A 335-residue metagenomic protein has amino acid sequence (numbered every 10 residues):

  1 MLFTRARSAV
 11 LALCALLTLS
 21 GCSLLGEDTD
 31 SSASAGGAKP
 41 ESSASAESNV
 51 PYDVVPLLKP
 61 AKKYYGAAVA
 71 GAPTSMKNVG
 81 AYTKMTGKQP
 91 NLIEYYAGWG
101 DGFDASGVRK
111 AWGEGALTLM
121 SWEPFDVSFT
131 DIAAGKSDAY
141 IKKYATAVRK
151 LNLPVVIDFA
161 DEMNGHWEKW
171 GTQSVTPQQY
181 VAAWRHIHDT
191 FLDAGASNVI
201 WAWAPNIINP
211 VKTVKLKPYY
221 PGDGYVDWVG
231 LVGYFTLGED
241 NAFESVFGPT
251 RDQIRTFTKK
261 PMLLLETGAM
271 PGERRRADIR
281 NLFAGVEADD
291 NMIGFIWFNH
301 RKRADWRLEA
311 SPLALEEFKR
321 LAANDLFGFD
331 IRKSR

Functional and structural regions predicted by a protein language model:
T18-G21: C-terminal motif of bacterial Sec signal peptides marking the signal peptidase cleavage site
S23-S31, A35-D101, L326-I331, R335: Boundary/entry segment of secreted carbohydrate-active catalytic domains
Y64-P154, F247-T250, R274, D278 (+4 more regions): N-terminal carbohydrate-binding/catalytic regions of secreted carbohydrate-active enzymes
A67-V69, W184, H188-V214, K259-E273 (+1 more regions): Aromatic-lined carbohydrate-recognition surfaces of secreted/lumenal glycan-active proteins
M76-V79, I207-G224, F243, R274-R276 (+1 more regions): Distinct, well-ordered alpha-helical segments
P90, Y95, M120, L216-A242 (+1 more regions): Aromatic- and acid-rich polysaccharide-binding/catalytic face of secreted or lumenal carbohydrate-active enzymes
S106-L117, S121-E123, L231-E273: Glycoside hydrolase catalytic-domain groove-lining segments
Y144-P177, V199-P205: Active-site groove signature of glycoside hydrolases
